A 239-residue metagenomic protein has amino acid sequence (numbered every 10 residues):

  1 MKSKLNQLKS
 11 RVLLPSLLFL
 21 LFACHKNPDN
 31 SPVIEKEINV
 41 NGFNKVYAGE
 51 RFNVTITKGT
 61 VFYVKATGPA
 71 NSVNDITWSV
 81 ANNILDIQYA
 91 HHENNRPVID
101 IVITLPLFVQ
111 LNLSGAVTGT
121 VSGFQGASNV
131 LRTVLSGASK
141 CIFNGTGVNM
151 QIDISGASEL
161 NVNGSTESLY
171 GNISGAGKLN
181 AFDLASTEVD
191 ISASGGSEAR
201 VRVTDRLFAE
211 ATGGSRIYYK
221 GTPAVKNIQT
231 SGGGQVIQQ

Functional and structural regions predicted by a protein language model:
K2-L13, F19-V73, I84-T104, G119-V121 (+1 more regions): Short acidic/polar N-terminal linker immediately downstream of export determinants
P15-S16, T133: Secretory-pathway extracellular proteins and peptide precursors enriched for disulfide-bonded cysteines
N44-I56, I101, F108-Q239: Extended, compositionally simple hydrophobic/Ser/Thr-rich segments that build repetitive fibrous architectures
A81: Short, ordered coil/turn segments that flank beta-strands lining enzyme active or ligand-binding pockets
